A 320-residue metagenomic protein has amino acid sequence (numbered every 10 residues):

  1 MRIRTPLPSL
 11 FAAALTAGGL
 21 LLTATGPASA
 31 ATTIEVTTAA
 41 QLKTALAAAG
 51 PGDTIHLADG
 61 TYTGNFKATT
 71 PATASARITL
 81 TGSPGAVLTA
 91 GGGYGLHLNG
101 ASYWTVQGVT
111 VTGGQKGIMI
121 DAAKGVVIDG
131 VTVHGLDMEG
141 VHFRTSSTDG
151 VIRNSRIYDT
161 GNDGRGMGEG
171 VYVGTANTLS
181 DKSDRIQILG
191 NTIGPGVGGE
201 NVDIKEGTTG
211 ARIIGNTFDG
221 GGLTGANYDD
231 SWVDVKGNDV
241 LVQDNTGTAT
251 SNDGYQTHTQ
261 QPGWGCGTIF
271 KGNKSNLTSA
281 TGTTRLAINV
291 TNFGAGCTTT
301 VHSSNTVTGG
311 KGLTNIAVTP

Functional and structural regions predicted by a protein language model:
M1-A30: Secretory targeting and sorting signals
A31, E35-A39, T54-N65, T69-G117 (+2 more regions): Right-handed parallel beta-helix/beta-spiral solenoid domain characteristic of secreted/periplasmic
Q41-T44: Short acidic active-site motifs
D53-H56, G263-T268, K274, T278-P320: Acidic, glycine- and Ser/Thr-rich low-complexity intrinsically disordered tracts in extracellular/secreted proteins
K67-A68, A90-H97, G113-M119, G135-R144 (+5 more regions): Extracellular beta-strand/beta-solenoid scaffold signature
R77, T81-A86, S102-G113, K124-G135 (+8 more regions): Right-handed parallel beta-helix
